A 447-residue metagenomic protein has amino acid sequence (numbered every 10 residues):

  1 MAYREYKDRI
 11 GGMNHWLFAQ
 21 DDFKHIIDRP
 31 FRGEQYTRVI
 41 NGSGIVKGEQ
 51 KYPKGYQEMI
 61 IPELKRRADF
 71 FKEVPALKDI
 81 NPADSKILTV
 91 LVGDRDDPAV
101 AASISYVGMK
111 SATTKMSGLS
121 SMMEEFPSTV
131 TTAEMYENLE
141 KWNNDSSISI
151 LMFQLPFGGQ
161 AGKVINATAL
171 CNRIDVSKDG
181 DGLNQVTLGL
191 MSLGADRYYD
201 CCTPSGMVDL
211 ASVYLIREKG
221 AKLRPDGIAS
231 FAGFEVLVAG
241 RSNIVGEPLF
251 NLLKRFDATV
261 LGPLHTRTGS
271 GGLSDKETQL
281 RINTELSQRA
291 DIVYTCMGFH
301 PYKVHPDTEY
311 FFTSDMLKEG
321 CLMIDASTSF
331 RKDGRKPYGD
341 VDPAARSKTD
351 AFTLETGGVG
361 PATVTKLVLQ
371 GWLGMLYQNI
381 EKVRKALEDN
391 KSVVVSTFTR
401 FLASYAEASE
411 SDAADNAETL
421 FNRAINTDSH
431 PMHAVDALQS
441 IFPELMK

Functional and structural regions predicted by a protein language model:
A2-I150, Q154-F157: N-terminal ligand-binding/catalytic initiation module
A2-V39, K382-D412, F421-M446: Eukaryotic N-terminal low-complexity, Ser/Thr- and Lys/Arg-rich leader segments that predominantly function as
D22, V39, S43-E63, R67-F70 (+3 more regions): Adenosine-phosphate binding glycine-rich loop
Y36-K54, E58, P62, F70-N81 (+2 more regions): Anion-binding alpha/beta catalytic cores of soluble intermediary-metabolism enzymes, centered on
I40, G44, K51, G55 (+12 more regions): Conserved active-site and cofactor/substrate-binding residues in soluble primary-metabolism enzymes
D84, A232-E235, G320: Phosphate-coordination loops involved in phosphoryl transfer and adenosine-cofactor binding
D94-A112, M116, A195-F311: Glycine-rich phosphate/diphosphate-binding loop of Rossmann-like nucleotide-binding domains
H265-L373, Y377: Rossmann-like adenosine-cofactor binding region
